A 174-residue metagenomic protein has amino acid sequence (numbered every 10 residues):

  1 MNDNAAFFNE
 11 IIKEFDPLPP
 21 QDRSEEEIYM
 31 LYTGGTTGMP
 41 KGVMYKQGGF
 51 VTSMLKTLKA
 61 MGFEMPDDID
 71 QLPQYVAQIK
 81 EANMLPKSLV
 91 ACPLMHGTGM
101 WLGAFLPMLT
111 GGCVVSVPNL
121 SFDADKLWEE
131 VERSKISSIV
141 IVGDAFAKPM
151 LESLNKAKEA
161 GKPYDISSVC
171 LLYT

Functional and structural regions predicted by a protein language model:
M1, C92, I136-L172: Adenylate-forming
M1-S24, V51-M54, E152-A157: ANL superfamily adenylate-forming
A5, M44, V140: Short aromatic/basic micro-patch
E14-Y32, G38-M39, V76-S88: Conserved pre-ATP/AMP-binding loop-to-beta segment of ANL
E25, N83, S134, Y164-S167: Structured loop/turn residues at beta-strand edges in well-structured enzyme cores
I28-D68: Conserved AMP-binding A3 loop
T33, Y173-T174: Conserved small/polar residues in nucleotide/adenosyl-binding loops
V51-A91, M95-V140, S153, A157-K158: Conserved AMP-binding/adenylation subdomain of ANL enzymes
